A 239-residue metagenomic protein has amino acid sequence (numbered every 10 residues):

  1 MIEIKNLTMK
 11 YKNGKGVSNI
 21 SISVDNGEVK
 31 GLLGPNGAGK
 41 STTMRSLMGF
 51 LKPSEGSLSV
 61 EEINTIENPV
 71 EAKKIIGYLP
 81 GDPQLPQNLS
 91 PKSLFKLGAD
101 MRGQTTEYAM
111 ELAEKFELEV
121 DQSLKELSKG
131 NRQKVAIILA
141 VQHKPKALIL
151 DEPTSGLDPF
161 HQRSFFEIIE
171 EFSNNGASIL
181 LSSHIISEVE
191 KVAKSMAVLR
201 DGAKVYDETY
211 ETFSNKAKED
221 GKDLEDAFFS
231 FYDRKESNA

Functional and structural regions predicted by a protein language model:
M1-L7: Conserved N-terminal strand/loop that marks the beginning of ABC ATPase nucleotide-binding domains
I4, E117, G221-K222: Short, flexible coil/linker elements and helix-boundary hinge sites characteristic of intrinsically disordered
M9-I20, V24-L181, I186-S187, K191-K194 (+2 more regions): ABC transporter nucleotide-binding domains
L112, K216, A227, F231: Residues that form generic nucleotide/phosphate-binding pockets
I138, E211-S214, R234: Short, basic, helix/turn surface patches
A203-D226: Conserved beta-strand-loop-alpha-helix hinge in the C-terminal portion of ABC ATPase nucleotide-binding domains
K222, D226-A239: Non-catalytic connector elements of ABC transporters
